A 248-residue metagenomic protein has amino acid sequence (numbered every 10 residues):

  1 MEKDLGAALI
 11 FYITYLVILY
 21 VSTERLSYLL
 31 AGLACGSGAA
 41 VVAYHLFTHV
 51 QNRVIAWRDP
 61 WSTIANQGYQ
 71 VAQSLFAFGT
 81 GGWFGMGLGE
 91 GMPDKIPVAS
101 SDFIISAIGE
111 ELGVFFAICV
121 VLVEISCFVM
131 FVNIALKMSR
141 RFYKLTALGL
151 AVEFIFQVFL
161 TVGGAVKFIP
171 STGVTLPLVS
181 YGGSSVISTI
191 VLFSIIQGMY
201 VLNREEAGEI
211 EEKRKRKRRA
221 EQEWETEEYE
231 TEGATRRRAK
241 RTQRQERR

Functional and structural regions predicted by a protein language model:
M1-I18, T48, G109-F116, A234-R248: Helix-loop-helix junctions and helix-breaking kinks within/between transmembrane helices of multi-pass membrane
M1-K3, T80-G85, G109, L160 (+1 more regions): Transmembrane alpha-helix interface/packing and boundary motifs in multi-pass membrane proteins, characterized by
M1-N52, I134-S139, I196-I210: Alpha-helical transmembrane bundle and helix-membrane interface signal in multi-pass integral membrane proteins
E2, G6, E111-V121, P177-I187: Membrane-interface loop-to-helix entry segments
L9-V17, A34-A39, F115, C119-V129 (+3 more regions): Lipid-exposed faces of alpha-helical membrane segments in multi-pass integral membrane proteins
Y20, Y28-V120, S139-T146: Hydrophobic, glycine- and aromatic-enriched re-entrant/interface helices and adjoining loop segments
L136-G173, V179: Loop-to-helix entry and N-terminal half of a specific, functionally important transmembrane alpha helix in multi-pass
V162-R248: A juxtamembrane structural motif centered on a specific transmembrane helix
